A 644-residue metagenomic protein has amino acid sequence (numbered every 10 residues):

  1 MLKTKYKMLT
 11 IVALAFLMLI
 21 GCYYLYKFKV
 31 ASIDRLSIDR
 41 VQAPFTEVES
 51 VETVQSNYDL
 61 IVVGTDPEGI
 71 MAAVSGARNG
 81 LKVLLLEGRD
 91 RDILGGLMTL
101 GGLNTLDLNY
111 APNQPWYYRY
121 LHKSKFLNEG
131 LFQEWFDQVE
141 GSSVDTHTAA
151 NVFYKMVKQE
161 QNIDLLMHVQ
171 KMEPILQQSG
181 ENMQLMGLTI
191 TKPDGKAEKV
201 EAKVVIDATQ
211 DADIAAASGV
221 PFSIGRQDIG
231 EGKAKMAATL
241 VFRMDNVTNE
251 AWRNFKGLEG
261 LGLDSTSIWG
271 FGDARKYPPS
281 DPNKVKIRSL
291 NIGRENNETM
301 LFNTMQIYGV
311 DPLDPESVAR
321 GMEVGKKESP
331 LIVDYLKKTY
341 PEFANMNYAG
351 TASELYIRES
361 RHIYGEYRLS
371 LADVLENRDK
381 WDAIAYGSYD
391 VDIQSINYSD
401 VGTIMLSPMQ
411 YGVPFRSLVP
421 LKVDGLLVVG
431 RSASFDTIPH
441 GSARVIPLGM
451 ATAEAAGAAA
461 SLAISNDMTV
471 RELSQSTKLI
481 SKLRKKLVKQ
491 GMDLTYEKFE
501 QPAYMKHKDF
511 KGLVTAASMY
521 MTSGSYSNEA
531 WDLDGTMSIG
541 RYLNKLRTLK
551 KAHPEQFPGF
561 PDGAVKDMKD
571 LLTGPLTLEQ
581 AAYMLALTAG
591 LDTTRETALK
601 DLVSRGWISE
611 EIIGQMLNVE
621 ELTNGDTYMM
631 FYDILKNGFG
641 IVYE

Functional and structural regions predicted by a protein language model:
L2, M519-R541, L546-T548, A552-E644: Terminal recognition/anchoring or ligand-binding modules at protein termini
L2-L60, N151: Extreme N-terminal leader/targeting segments of oxidoreductases
Y23-R40, S50, L97, K196-A197 (+4 more regions): Flavin (FAD/FMN)-binding glycine-rich loop and adjacent Rossmann-like elements that form
Y24-V30, E47-V51, N57, S75 (+3 more regions): Conserved N-terminal/central alpha/beta ligand/cofactor-binding core
V63-P67: Glycine-rich Rossmann-fold phosphate-binding loop(s) that bind the pyrophosphate of adenine dinucleotide cofactors
E68, A149, F153, E198 (+13 more regions): Stable alpha-helical elements in mature extracytoplasmic
I175-K199: Conserved beta-strand-loop-beta-strand element in the redox core of flavoprotein oxidoreductases
N466-K498: Non-catalytic terminal regions with compositionally biased, polar/charged low complexity
